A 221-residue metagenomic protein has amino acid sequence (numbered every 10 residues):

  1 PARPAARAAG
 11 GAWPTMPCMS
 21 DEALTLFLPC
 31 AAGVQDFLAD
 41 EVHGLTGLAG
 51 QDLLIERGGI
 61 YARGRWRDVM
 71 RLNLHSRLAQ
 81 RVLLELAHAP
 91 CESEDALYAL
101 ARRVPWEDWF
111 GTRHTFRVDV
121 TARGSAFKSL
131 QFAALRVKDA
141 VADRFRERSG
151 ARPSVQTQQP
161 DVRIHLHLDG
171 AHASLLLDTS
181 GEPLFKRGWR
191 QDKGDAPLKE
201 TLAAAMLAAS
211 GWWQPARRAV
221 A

Functional and structural regions predicted by a protein language model:
P1, S125-K128, W189-K193: Short coil/turn segments at secondary-structure junctions
P1-A2, M19-D21: Basic Arg/Gly/Lys-rich low-complexity intrinsically disordered segments
P1-P14: Compositionally biased, low-complexity flexible segments
S20-V162: Non-catalytic nucleic-acid substrate-recognition regions in nucleic-acid-modifying enzymes
I164-L177: C-terminal edge-of-domain segments
L175-W213: SAM-dependent Rossmann-like transferase core, predominantly class I methyltransferases with a strong bias toward
A216-A221: Conserved class I S-adenosyl-L-methionine
